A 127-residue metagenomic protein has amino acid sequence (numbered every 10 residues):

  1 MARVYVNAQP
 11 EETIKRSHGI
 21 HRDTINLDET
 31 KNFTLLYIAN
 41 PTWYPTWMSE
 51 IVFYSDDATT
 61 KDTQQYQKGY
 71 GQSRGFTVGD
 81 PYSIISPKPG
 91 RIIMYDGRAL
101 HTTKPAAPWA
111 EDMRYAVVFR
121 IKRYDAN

Functional and structural regions predicted by a protein language model:
M1-N127: Catalytic core of non-heme Fe(II) oxygenases with the double-stranded beta-helix
